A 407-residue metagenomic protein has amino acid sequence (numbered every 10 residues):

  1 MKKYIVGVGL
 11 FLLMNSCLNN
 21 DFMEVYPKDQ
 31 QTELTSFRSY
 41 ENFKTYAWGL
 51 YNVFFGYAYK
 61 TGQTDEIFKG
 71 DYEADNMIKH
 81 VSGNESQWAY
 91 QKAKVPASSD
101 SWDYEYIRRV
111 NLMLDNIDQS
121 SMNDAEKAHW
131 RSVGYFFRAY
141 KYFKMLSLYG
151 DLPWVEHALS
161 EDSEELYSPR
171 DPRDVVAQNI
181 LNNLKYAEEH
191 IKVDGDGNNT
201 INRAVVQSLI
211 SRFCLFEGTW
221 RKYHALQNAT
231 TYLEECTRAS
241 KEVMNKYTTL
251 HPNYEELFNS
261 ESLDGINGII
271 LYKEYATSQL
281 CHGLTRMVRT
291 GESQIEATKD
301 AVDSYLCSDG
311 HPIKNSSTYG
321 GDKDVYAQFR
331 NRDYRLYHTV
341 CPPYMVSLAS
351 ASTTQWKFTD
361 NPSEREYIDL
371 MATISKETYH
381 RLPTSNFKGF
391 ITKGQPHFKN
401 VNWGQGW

Functional and structural regions predicted by a protein language model:
M1-P27: Bacterial Sec-dependent N-terminal signal peptides
Y4-I5, C17, T359, T378 (+2 more regions): Residue-level detector of intrinsically disordered/flexible regions characterized by low predicted structural confidence
L18-N84, L152, K185-E188, T200-S375: An aromatic- and glycine-enriched ligand-binding surface/loop that stacks and positions planar moieties
K28-T32, Y90-A93, H157-E164: Short linear capping/connector segments at secondary-structure termini
S39-A58, K79-Y149, E165-N198, V325 (+4 more regions): Conserved, well-structured interaction surfaces
D151-H157, S163, L215: Short acidic/His/Gly/Ser-rich catalytic and metal-binding motifs that mark active-site loops of diverse hydrolases
E161-Y167, H224-N228: Short helix/strand-bridging catalytic loops that position acidic/His residues to coordinate divalent metals and engage
